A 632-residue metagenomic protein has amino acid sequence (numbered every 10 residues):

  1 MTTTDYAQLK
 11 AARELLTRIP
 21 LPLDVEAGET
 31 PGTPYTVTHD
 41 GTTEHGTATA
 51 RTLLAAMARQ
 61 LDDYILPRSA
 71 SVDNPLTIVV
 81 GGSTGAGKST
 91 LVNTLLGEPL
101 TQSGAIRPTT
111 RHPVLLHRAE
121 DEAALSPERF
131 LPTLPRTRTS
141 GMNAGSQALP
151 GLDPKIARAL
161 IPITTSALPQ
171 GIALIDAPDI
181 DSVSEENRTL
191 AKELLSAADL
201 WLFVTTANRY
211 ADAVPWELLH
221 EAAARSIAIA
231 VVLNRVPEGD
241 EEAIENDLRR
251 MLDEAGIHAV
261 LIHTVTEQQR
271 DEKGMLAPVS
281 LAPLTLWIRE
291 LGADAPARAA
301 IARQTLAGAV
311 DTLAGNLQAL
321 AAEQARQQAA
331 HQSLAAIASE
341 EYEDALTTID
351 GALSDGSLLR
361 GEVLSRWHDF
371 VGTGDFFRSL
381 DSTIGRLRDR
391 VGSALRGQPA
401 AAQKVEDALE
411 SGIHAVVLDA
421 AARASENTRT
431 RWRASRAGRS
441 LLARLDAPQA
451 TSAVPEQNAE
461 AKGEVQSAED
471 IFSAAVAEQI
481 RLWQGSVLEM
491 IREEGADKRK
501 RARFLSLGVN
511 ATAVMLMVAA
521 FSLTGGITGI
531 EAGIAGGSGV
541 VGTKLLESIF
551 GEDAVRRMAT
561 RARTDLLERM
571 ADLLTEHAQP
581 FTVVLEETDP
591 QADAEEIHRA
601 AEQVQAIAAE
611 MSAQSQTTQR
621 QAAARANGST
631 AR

Functional and structural regions predicted by a protein language model:
T2-D73, L286-K498, R563, T582-A631: Extended helical scaffolds that flank P-loop GTPase cores
T2-I175: Conserved G1/Walker A P-loop phosphate-binding module
S83, H112, N187-L190, V214 (+10 more regions): Helical mechanochemical/support elements of P-loop NTPase systems and associated helical scaffolds
L134-A173, S182, E186-L261: Conserved C-terminal guanine-recognition region of P-loop GTPase G domains, centered on the G4
P237-A299: Canonical P-loop GTPase G-domain recognition
K273, A277-T305, V541-T560, T575: Short, exposed interaction patches on small structured surface elements
G495-R569: Transmembrane alpha-helical hairpins and terminal membrane-anchor modules
A554, R569, E576-A592: Extended alpha-helical "rod" scaffolds
